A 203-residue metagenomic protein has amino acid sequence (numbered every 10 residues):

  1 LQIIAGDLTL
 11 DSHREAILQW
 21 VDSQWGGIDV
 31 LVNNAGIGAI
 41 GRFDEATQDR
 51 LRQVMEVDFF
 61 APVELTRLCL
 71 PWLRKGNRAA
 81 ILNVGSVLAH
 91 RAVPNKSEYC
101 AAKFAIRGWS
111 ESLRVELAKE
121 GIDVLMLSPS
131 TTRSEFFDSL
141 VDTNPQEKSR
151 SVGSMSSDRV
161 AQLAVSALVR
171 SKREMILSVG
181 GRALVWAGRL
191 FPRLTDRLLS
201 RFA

Functional and structural regions predicted by a protein language model:
A5-A16, Q48: The beta1-alpha1 cofactor-binding region of Rossmann-like NAD(H)/NADP(H)-dependent oxidoreductases
W20-L31, A39: A glycine-rich helix->loop->beta "capping" turn within Rossmann-like NAD(P)(H)-dependent oxidoreductase domains
R42-F43, T47-R52: Substrate-binding pocket helix/loop in short-chain dehydrogenase/reductase
D44, V93-S97: Active-site loop immediately N-terminal to the catalytic Tyr-X3-Lys motif of short-chain dehydrogenase/reductase
T66, A102: Active-site helix of classical SDR
S86: Residue(s) in the substrate-gating loop at a strand-loop-helix junction that position the organic substrate next
K119-V179, R197: SDR active-site lid
